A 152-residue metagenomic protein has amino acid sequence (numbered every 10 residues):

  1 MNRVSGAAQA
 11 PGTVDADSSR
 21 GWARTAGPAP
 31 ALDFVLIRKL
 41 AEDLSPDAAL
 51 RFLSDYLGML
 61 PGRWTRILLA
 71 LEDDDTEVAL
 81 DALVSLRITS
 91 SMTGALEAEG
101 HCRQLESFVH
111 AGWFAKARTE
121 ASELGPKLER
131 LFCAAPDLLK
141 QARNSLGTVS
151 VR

Functional and structural regions predicted by a protein language model:
M1-D81, S85-R152: Two-component system phosphorelay core
